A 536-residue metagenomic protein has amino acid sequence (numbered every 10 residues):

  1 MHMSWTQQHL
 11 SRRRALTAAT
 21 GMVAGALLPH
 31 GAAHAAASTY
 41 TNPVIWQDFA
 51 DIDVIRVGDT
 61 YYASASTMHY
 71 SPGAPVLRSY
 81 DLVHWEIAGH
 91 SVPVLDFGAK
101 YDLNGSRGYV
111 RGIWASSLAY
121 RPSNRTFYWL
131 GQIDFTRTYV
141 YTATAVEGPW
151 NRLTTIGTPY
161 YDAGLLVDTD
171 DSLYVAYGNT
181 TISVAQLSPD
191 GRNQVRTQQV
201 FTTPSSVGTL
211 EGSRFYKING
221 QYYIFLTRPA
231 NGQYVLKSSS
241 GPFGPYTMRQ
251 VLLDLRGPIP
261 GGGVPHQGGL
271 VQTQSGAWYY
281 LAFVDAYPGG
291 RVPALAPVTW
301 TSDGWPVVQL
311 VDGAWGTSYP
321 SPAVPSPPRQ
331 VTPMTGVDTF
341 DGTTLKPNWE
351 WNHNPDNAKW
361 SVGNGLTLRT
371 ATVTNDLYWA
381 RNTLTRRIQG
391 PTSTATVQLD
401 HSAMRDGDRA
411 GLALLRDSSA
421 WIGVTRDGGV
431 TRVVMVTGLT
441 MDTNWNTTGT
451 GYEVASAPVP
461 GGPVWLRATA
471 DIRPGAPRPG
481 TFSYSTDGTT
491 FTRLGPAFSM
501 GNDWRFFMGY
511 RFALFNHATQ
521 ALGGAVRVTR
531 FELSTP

Functional and structural regions predicted by a protein language model:
M1-L10, A18-H30, H34: N-terminal secretory signal peptides
S38-V44, W85-P93, K100-G105, Y141-T158 (+3 more regions): Blade-edge beta-strand/turn elements of extracellular beta-propeller and related beta-sheet repeat scaffolds
I55-Y70, L77, G108, I113-I133 (+9 more regions): Hydrophobic core segments of beta-strands in well-ordered, beta-rich domains
A65-V92: Beta-propeller domains
P72-G73, R137-Y139, S183-Q186, G232-L236 (+1 more regions): Structural motif
S79, T142-A143, L187, L236-S240 (+3 more regions): Conserved Ser/Thr-centered positions that define the repeating blades of beta-propeller domains
Q250-G268, A497-D503: Conserved blade-ending motifs and adjacent loop-strand segments that build the rim/top face of beta-propeller domains
A296, G304-P306, L310-P536: Extracellular glycan-recognition regions
